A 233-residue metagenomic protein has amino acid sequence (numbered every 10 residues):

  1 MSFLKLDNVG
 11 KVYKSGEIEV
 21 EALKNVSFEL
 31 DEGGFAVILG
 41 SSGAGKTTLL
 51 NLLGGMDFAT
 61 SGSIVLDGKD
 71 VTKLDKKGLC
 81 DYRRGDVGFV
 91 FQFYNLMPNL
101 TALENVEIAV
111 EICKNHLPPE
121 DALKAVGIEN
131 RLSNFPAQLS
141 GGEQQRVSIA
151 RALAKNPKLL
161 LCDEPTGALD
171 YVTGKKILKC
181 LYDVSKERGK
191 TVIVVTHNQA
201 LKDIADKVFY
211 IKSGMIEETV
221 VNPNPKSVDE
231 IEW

Functional and structural regions predicted by a protein language model:
F3-I211: ABC family nucleotide-binding domain
K207, M215-W233: Conserved beta-strand-loop-alpha-helix hinge in the C-terminal portion of ABC ATPase nucleotide-binding domains
